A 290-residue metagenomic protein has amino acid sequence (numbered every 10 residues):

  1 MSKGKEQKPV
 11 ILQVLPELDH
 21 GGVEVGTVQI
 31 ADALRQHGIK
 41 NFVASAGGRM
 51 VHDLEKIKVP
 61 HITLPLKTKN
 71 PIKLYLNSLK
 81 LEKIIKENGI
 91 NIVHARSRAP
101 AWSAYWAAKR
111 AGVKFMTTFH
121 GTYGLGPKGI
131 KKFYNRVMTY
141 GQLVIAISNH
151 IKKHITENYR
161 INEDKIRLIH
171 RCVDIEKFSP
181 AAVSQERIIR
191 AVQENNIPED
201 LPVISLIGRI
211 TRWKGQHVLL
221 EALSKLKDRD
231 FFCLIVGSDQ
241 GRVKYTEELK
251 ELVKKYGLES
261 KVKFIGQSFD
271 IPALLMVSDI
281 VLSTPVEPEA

Functional and structural regions predicted by a protein language model:
K8-P9, Q13-K73, N158, K165-R167 (+1 more regions): N-terminal strand-loop element at the rim of the active site of nucleotide-sugar-dependent glycosyltransferases
G21-Q29, P202, L206-K225, R229 (+1 more regions): A conserved mid-protein helix/loop that constitutes part of the nucleotide-sugar donor-binding site
R35, M116-I147, K153, R160: A conserved, positively charged/aromatic
A44-R49, V173, I207, F232-E248: Glycosyltransferase donor-sugar binding loop
K80, S179-I197, L249-E251: A short helix/loop element that forms part of the nucleotide-sugar donor recognition site in Leloir-type
A95-A101, F119: Short His-centered aromatic/hydrophobic patch
H150, C172: Carbohydrate-associated surface elements
G241-E248, L258-S268, L274: Active-site donor-binding acidic/aromatic loop of nucleotide-activated sugar and phosphosugar transferases involved
